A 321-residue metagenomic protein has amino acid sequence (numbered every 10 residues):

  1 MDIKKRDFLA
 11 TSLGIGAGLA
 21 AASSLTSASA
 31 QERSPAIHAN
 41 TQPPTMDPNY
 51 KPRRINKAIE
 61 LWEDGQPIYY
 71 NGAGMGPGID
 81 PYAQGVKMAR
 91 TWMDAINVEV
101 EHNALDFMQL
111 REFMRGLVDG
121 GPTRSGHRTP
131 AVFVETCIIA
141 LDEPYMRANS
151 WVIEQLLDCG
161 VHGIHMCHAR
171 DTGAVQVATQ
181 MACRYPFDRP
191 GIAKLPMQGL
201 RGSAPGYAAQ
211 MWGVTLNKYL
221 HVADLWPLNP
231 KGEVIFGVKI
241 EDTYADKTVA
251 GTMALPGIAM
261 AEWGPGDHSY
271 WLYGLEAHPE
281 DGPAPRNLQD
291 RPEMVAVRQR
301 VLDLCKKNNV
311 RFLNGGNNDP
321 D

Functional and structural regions predicted by a protein language model:
M1-D7, S23, S29: N-terminal secretory signal peptides
L9-L19, Q31-D321: Expand to "…catalyze enediolate/carbanion chemistry for C-C bond making/breaking, isomerization, decarboxylation
